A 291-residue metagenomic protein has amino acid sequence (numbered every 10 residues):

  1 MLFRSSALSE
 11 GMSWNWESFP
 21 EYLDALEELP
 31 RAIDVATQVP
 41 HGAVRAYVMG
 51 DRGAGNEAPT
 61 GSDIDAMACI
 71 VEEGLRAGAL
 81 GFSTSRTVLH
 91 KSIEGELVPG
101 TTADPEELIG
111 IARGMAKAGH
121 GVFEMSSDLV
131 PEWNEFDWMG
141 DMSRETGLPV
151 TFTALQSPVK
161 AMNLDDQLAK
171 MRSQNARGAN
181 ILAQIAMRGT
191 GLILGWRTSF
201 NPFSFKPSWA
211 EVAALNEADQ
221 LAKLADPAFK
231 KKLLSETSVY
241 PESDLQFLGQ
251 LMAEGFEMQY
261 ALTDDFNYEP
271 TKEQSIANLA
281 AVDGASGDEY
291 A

Functional and structural regions predicted by a protein language model:
S5-S13: A gly/proline- and charged-residue-enriched helix-loop-helix capping module
M12-E21: Core domains of carbohydrate- and sulfate-ester-processing enzymes
A25, A32, Q38-V48, G55-D63 (+3 more regions): Active-site neighborhoods of metal-dependent hydrolases
